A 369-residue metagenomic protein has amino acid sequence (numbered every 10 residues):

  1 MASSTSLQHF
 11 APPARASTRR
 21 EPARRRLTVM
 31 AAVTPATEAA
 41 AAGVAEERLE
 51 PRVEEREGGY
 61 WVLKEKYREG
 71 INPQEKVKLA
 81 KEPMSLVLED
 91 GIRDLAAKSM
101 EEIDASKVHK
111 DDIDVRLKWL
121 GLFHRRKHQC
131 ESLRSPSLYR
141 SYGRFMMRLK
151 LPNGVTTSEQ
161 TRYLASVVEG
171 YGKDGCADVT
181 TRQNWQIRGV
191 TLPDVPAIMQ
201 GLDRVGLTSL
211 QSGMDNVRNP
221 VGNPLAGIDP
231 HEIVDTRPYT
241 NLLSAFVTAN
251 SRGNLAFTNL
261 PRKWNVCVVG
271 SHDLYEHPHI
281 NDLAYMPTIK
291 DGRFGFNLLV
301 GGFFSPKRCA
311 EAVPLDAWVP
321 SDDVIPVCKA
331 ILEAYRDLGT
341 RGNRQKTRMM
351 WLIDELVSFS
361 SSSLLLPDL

Functional and structural regions predicted by a protein language model:
S4, E21-L369: Peripheral terminal and linker regions in Fe-S/redox and tRNA-modifying enzymes
H9-P12: Long, distal/terminal scaffolding or interaction modules with repetitive or compositionally biased sequence
